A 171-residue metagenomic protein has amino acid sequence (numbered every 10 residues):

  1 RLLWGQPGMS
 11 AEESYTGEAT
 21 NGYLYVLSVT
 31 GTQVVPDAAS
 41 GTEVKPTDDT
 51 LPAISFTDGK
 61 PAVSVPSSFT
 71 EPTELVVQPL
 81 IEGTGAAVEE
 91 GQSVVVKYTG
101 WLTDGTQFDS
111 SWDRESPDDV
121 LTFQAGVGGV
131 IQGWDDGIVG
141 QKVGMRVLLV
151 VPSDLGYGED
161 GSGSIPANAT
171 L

Functional and structural regions predicted by a protein language model:
R1-L171: Cross-family detector of peptidyl-prolyl cis-trans isomerase
